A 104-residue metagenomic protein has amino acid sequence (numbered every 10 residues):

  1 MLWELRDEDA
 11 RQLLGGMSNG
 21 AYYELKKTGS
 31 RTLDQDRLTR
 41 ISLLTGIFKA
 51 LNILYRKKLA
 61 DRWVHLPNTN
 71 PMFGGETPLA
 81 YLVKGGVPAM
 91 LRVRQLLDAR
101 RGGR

Functional and structural regions predicted by a protein language model:
M1-R104: Non-transmembrane "mature" sequence context
